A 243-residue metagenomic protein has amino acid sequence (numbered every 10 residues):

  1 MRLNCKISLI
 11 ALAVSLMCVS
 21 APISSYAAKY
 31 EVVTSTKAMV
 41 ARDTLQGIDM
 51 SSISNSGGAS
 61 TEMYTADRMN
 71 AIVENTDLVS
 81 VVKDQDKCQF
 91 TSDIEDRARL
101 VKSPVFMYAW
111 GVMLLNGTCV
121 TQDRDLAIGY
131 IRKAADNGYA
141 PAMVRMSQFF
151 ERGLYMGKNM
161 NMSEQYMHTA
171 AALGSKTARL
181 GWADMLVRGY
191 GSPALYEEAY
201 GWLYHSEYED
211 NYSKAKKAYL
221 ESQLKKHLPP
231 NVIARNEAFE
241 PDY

Functional and structural regions predicted by a protein language model:
A11-V19: Bacterial N-terminal signal peptides
S25-V101: N-terminal leader/linker segments that initiate helical-solenoid repeat arrays
K83-S92, T121-Y130, G157-Y166, P193-G201: Structural signature of tandem alpha-helical TPR/SEL1-like repeats, specifically the intra-repeat loop/turn
D96-R97, K133-A134, T169-A170, S206: Canonical positions in the second alpha-helix
R99-M107, N116-T118, D123, D136-A140 (+6 more regions): Short helix-capping/linker turns of helical repeat alpha-solenoids
M107-N116, V144-R152, G181-R188, A218 (+1 more regions): Hydrophobic face of amphipathic alpha-helices that form TPR/SEL1-like repeat modules and related alpha-solenoid
P193-Y212, E237-P241: TPR/TPR-like (Sel1-like) alpha-helical repeat modules
D210-Y243: Terminal, low-structured helical/coil segments at or just beyond the last alpha-helical repeat
